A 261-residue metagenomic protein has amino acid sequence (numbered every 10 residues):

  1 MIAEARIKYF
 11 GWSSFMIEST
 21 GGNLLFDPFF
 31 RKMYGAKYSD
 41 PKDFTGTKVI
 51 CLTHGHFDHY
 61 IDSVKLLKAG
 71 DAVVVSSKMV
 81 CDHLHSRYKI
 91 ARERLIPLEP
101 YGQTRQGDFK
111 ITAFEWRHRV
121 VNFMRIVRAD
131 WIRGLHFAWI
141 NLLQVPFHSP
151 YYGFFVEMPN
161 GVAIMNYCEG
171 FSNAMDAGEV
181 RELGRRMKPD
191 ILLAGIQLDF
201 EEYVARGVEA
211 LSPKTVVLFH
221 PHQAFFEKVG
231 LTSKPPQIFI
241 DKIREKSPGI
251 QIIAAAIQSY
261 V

Functional and structural regions predicted by a protein language model:
I2-A5, E18-L24, Q103-T112, E157-I164 (+1 more regions): Beta-strand-turn-beta hairpins that frame and shape the catalytic cleft of phosphate-ester-processing enzymes
M16-K68, V121-W139, Q144, G170-R186: Pre-active-site segment of Zn-dependent metallo-hydrolases
L25-P28, T47-G55, V75-K78, I164-G170 (+3 more regions): Active-site neighborhood of phospho(di)ester-bond hydrolases with catalytic His/Asp-centered motifs
M33, H56-I61, C81-H83, G102-T104 (+4 more regions): Active-site environment of divalent metal-dependent phosphoester hydrolases
S39-R125: Active-site HxH/HxHxD metal-binding segment of metal-dependent hydrolases
V73, R87-Q103, R206-V261: Binuclear metal-ion centers of metallo-dependent hydrolases, dominated by the metallo-beta-lactamase
Q103-P150, Q251-Y260: Flexible, acidic/histidine-containing loops and adjacent segments that form or flank the divalent-metal
I140-A210: Active-site-proximal loop/helix segments of hydrolase catalytic cores
